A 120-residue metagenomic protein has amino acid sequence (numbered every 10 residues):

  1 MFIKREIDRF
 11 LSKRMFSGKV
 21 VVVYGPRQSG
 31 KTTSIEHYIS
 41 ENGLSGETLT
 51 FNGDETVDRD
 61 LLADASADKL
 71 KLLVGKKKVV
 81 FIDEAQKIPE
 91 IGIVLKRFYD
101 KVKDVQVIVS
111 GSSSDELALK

Functional and structural regions predicted by a protein language model:
M1-K120: Phosphate-binding site recognition
